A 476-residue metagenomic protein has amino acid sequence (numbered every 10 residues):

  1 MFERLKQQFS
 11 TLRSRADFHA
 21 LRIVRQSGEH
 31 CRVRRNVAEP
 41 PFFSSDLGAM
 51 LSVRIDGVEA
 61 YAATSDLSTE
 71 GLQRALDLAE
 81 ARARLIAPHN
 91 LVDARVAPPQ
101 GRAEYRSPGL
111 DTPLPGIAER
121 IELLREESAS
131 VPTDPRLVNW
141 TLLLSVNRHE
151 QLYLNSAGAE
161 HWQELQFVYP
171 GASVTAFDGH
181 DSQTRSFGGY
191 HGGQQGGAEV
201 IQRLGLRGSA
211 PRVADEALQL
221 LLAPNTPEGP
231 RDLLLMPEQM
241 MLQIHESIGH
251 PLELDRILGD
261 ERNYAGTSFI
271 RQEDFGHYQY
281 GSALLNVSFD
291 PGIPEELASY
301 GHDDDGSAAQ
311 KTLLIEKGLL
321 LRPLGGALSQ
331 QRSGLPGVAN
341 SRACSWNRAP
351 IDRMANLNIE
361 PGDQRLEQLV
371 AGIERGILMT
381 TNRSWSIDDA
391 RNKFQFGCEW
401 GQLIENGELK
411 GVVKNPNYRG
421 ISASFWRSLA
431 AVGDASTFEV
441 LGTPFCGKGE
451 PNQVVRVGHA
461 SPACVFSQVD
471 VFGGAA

Functional and structural regions predicted by a protein language model:
M1-A476: N-terminal small-residue-enriched
